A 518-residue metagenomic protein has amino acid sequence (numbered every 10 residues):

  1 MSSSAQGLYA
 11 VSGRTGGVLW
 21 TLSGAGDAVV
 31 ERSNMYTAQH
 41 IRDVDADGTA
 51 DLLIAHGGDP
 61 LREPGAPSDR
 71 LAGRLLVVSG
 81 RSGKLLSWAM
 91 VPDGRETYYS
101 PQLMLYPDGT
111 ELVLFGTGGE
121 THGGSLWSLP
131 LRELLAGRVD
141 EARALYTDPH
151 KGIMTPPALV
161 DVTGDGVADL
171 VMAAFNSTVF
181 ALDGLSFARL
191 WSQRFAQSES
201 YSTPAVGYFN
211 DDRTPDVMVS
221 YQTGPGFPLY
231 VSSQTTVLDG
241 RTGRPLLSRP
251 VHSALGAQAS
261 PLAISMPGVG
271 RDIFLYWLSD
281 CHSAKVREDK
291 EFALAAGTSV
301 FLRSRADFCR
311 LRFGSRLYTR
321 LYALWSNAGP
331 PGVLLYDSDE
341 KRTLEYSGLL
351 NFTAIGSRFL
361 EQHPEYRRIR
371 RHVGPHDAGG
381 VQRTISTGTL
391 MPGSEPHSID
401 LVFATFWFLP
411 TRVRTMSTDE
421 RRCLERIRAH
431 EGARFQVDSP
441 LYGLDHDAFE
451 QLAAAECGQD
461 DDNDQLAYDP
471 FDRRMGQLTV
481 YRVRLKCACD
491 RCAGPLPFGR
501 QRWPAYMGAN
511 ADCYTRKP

Functional and structural regions predicted by a protein language model:
M1-P518: Beta-propeller-forming repeat regions
